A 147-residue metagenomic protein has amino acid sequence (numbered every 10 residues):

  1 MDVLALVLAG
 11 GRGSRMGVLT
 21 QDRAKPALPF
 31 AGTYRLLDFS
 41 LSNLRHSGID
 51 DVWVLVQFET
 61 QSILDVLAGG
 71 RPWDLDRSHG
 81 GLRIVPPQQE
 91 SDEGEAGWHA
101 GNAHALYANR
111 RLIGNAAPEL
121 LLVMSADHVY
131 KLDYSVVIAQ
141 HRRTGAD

Functional and structural regions predicted by a protein language model:
M1-V7, R15-V129, Y134-Q140: Conserved N-terminal catalytic core of the sugar/cofactor nucleotidyltransferase
R12: Glycine-rich FAD pyrophosphate-binding loop
T144-D147: A short, conserved acidic/glycine-rich loop-to-beta-strand motif that forms the donor nucleotide-sugar/metal
